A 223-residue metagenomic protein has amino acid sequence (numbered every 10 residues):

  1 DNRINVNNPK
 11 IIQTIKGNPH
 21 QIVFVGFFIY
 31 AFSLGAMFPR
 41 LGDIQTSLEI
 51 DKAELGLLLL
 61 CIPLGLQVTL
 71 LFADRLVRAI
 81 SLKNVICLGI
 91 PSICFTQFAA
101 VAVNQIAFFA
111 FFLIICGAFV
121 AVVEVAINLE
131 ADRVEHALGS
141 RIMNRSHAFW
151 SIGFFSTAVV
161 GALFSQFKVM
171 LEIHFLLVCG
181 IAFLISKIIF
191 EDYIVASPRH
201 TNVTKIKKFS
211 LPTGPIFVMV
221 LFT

Functional and structural regions predicted by a protein language model:
N5-G17, I194-F222: Juxtamembrane intracellular "pre-TM" segments in multi-pass secondary transporters
K16-R40, I114-I115, P212-T223: Pair of pore-lining "gating" transmembrane helices in MFS-fold secondary transporters
F28, T96, A107-V123: Hydrophobic core of transmembrane alpha-helices in multi-pass small-molecule transporters, especially MFS/SLC-type
L41, I50-L59, M143: Juxtamembrane helix-start elements in MFS-like secondary transporters
P63-L64, S151-I152: Short hydrophobic/small-residue motifs within alpha-helical transmembrane segments of multi-pass transporter-like
V68-N104: Conserved MFS/SLC helix-loop-helix module at the cytosolic interface between two early adjacent transmembrane helices
I114-A148: Cytoplasmic helix-loop-helix junction between adjacent transmembrane helices in 12-TM secondary transporters
E172-F190: Symmetry-related core transmembrane helices of the 12-TM Major Facilitator Superfamily/SLC fold
